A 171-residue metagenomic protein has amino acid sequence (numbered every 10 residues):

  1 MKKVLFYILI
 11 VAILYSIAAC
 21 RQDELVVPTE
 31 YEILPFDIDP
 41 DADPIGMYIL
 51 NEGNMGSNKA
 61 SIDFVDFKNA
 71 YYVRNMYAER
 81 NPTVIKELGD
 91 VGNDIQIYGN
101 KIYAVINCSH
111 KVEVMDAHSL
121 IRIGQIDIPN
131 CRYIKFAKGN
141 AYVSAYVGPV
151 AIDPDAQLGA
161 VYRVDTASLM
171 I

Functional and structural regions predicted by a protein language model:
K2-L5, Y15-M47: Bacterial Sec-dependent N-terminal signal peptides
E24-Y31, Y71-E87, H118-I126, M170-I171: A short beta-strand motif characteristic of beta-propeller blades
E32-I38, E87-D94, I128-G139: Repeated scaffold domains used in trafficking and secretory/extracellular systems, primarily beta-propellers
D43-M47, G99-N100, K138-N140: Short coil/turn segments that connect the beta-strands within blades of beta-propeller domains
I49, A104, V143-S144: Residue position within the beta-strands of beta-propeller blades
N54-N58, V105-S109, P149-G159: Short, solvent-exposed loop/turn segments at conserved positions within beta-propeller repeat blades
S61-D63, K111-E113, N130, G159-Y162: A short loop-to-beta-strand structural motif that recurs across blades of beta-propeller domains
